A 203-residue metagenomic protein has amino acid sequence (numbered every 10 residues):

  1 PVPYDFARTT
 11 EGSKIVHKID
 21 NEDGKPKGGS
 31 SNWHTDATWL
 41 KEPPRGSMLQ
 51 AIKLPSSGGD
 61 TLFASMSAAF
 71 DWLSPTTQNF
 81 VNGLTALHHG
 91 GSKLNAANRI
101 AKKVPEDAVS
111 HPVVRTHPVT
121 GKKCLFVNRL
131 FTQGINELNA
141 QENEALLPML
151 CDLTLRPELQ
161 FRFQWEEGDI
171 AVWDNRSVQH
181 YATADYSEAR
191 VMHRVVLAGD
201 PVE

Functional and structural regions predicted by a protein language model:
P1-V172, R176-E203: Fe(II)/2-oxoglutarate oxygenase catalytic core
